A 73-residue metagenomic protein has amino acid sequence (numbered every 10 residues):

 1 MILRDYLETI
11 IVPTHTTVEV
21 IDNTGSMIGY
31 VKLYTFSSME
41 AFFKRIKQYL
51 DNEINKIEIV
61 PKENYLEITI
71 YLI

Functional and structural regions predicted by a protein language model:
M1-R4: Short, structural beta-strand-to-alpha-helix junction motif
I10-T14: A short beta-turn/strand-edge loop motif at beta-sheet boundaries
T17-T69: Acidic, low-complexity, intrinsically disordered interaction modules
